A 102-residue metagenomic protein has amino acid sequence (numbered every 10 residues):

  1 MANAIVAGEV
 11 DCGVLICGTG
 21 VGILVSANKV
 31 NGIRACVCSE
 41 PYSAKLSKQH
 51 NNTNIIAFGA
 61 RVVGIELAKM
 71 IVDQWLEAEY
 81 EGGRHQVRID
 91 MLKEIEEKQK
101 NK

Functional and structural regions predicted by a protein language model:
M1-C38: Helix-adjacent hinge/juxtasegments
P41-K102: C-terminal binding/interaction regions
